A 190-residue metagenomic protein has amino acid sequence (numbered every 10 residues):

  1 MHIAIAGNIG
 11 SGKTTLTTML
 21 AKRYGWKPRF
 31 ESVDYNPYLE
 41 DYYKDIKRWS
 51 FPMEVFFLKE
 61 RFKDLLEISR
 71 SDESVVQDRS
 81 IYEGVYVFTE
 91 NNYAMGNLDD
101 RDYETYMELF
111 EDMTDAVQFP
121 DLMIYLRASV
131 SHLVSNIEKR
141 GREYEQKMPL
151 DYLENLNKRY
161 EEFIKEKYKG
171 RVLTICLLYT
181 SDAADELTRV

Functional and structural regions predicted by a protein language model:
I5: Hydrophobic anchor at the beta1->P-loop junction of P-loop NTPases
N8: P-loop (Walker A) phosphate-binding loop of NTP-binding proteins
K13: Conserved lysine of the Walker
K22-K59: Conserved substrate/cofactor phosphate-moiety recognition/catalytic segment in nucleotide-dependent phosphotransferases
R61-D99: A basic- and aromatic-enriched beta-loop-alpha substructure that forms the phosphate/nucleotide- and DNA/RNA-contacting
V87-K158: A glycine- and Lys/Arg-enriched "phosphate-lid" helix/loop adjacent to the NTP-binding pocket of small-molecule kinases
Y179-A184: Conserved small/polar residues in nucleotide/adenosyl-binding loops
